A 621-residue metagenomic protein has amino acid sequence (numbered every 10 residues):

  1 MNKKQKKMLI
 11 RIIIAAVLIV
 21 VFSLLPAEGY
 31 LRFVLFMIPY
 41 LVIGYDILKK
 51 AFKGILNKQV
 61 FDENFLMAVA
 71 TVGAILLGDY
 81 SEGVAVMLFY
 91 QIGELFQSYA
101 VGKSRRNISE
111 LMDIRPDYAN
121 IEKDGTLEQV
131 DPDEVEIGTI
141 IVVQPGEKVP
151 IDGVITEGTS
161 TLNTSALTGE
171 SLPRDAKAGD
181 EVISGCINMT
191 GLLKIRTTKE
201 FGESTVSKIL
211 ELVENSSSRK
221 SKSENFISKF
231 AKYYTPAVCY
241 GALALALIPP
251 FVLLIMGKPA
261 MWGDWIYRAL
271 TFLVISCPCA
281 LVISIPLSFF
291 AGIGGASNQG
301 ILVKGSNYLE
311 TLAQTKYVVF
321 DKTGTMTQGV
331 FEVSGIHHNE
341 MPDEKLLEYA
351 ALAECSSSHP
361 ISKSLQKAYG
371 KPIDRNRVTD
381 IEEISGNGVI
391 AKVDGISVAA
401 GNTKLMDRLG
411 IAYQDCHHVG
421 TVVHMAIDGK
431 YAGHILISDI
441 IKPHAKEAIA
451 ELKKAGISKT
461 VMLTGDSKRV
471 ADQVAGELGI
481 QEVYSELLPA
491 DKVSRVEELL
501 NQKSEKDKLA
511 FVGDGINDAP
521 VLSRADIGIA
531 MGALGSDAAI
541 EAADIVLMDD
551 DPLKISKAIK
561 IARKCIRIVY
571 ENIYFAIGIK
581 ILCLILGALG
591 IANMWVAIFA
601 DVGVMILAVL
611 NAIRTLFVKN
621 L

Functional and structural regions predicted by a protein language model:
M1-L31, V101, E110, G125-L127 (+8 more regions): Flexible metal-binding regulatory segments at protein termini and peripheral loops
I12-A16, F226-M256, R268-F289, Y570-F599: Bilayer-spanning, highly hydrophobic alpha-helical transmembrane segments
I19-S23, G29-L31, F36-Y118, E122 (+7 more regions): Actuator/coupling domain of P-type ATPases
F52-V60, Y99-S109, L287-S306, T615-L621: Juxtamembrane helix-loop transition segments at the membrane interface in multi-pass membrane proteins
N64-A68, L167, Y267, C277-A353 (+2 more regions): Conserved catalytic phosphorylation-site environment of P-type ATPases
G241, K503-K506, A543, M548-L621: Membrane-embedded transport module
V333-K459, K468, I480-V496: P-type ATPase nucleotide-binding
G395, T421, I427-E571, I579: Conserved ATP-binding TGD loop and adjacent catalytic N/P-domain core of P-type ATPases
